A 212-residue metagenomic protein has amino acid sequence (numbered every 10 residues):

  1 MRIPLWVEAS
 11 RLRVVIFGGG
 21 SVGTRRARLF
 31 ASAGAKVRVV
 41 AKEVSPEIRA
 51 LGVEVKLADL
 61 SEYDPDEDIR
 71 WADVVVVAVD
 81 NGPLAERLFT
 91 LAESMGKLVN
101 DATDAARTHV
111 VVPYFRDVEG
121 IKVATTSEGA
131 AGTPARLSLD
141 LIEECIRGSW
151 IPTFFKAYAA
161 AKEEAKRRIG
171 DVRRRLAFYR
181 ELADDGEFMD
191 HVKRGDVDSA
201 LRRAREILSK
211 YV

Functional and structural regions predicted by a protein language model:
M1-E43, E47-L51: Hydrophobic, well-ordered beta-alpha structural blocks that scaffold small-molecule cofactor pockets
R11, R70-W71: Alpha-helix C-terminal capping/helix-to-coil transition sites in glycosyltransferase folds
G20-V22, P83, G129: Residue-level detector of alpha-helix initiation sites
V37, V55, L98-V99: Hydrophobic beta-strand scaffold residues
A58-D64: Conserved SAM/SAH-binding loop
V74-D80, A85-V111: ADP-ribose/adenylate-binding Rossmann-like module
L98-I151: E1/E1-like adenylate-forming module used to activate ubiquitin-like modifiers and sulfur-carrier proteins
G129-V212: An accessory alpha-helical subdomain
